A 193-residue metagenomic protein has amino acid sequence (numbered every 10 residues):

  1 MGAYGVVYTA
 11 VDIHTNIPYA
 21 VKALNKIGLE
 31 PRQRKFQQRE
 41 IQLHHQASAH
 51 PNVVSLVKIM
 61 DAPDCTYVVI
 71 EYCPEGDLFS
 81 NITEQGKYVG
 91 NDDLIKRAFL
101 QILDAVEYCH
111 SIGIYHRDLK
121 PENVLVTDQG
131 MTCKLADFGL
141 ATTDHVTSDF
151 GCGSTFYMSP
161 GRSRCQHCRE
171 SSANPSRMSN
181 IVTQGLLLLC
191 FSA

Functional and structural regions predicted by a protein language model:
V6: Conserved N-lobe ATP-binding subsite of Hanks-type protein kinase domains, especially the beta3 VAIK lysine
P18, L24-S48: Conserved N-lobe beta3->alphaC-helix segment of eukaryotic protein kinase catalytic domains
V54, P63-E71, F79-S80: A conserved loop-to-beta-strand element in the N-lobe of protein kinase catalytic cores that borders the ATP-binding
K58-I59: A short, aromatic-enriched beta-strand patch in the conserved N-lobe beta-sheet of the protein kinase catalytic domain
F79-V89: AlphaC helix of the protein kinase catalytic domain
A98-F99: Activation segment signature within eukaryotic-like protein kinase domains
H110-V126: Catalytic-loop of the protein kinase fold
